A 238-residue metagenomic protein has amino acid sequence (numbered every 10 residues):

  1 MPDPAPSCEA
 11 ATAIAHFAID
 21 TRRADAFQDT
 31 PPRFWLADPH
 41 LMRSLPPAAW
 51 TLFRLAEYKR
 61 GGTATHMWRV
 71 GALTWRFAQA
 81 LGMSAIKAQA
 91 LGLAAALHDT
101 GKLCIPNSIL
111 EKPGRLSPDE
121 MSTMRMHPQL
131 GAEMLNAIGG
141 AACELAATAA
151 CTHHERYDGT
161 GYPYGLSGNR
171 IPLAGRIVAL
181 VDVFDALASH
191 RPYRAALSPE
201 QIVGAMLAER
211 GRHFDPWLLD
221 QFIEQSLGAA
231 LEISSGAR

Functional and structural regions predicted by a protein language model:
C8-R238: Histidine- and acidic-residue-rich, metal-dependent catalytic cores
